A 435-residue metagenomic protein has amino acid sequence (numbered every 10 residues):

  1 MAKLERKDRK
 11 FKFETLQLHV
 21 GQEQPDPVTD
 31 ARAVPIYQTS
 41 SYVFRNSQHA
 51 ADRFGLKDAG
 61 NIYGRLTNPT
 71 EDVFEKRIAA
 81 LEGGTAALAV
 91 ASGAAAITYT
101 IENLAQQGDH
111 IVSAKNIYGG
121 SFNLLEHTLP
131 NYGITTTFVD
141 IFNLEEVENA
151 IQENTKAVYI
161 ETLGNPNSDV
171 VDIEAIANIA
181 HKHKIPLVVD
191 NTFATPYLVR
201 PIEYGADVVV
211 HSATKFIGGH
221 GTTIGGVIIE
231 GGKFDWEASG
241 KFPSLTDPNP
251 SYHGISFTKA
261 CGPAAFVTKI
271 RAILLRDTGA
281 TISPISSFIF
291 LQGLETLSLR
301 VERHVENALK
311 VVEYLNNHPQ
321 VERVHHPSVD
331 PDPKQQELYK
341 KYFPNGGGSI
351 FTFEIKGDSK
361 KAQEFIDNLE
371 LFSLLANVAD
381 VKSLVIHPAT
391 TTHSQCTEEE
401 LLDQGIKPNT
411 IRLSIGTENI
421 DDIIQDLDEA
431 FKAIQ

Functional and structural regions predicted by a protein language model:
M1-D58: N-terminal glycine-rich, Lys/His-bearing helix-loop that initiates the first secondary-structure elements of many
M1-K3, E126-H127, T135, E153 (+3 more regions): PLP-dependent enzyme catalytic core of the Aspartate aminotransferase-like
L4-R9, G21-P25, A86-H318: Conserved PLP-enzyme active-site core in the AAT-like
N46-A95, G120-H127: Conserved N-terminal alpha-helix of the aminotransferase class I/II PLP-enzyme fold
V158, G226-I228, V324, F351 (+1 more regions): Well-ordered beta-strand positions enriched in small/hydrophobic/aromatic, beta-favoring residues
L163, T192-A194, V329, K356 (+1 more regions): Active-site beta-loop-alpha junctions enriched in small/polar residues
I229, T352-E354, S414-G416: Short hydrophobic/aromatic beta-strand micro-patches that form the beta-sheet surface supporting nucleotide- or nucleic
T278-T281, I285-S287, Q292, T296 (+4 more regions): Conserved small-domain helix->loop->beta segment predominantly found in fold-type I
